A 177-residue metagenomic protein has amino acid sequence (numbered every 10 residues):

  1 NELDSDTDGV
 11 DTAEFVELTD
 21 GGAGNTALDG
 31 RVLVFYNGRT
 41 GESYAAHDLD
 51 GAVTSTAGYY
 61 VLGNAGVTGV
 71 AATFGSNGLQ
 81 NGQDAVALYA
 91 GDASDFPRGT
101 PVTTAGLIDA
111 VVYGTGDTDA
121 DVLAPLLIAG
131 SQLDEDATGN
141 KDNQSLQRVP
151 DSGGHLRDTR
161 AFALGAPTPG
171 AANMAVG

Functional and structural regions predicted by a protein language model:
N1-E135, N140-D142: Activation on beta-sandwich/Ig-like modules and their edge loops
P150-G177: A recurrent domain-boundary module in secreted/ectodomain proteins
